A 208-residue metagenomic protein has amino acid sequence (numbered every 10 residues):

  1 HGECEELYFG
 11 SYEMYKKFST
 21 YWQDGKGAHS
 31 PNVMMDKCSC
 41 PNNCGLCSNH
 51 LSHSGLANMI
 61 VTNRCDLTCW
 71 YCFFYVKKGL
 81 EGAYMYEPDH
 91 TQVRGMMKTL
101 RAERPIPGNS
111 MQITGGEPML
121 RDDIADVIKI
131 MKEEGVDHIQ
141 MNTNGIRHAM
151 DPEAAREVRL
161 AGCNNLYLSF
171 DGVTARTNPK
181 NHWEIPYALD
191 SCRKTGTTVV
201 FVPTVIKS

Functional and structural regions predicted by a protein language model:
E3-S11, Y21-D24, S30-L160: Conserved alpha-helical substructure of the radical SAM core
G79-E81, T174-N178: A short acidic, helix-capping loop that chelates divalent metal ions and anchors anionic groups
T99, I130, E184-S191: Short, conserved SAM-binding segment of the class I
G115, T143-G145, L168-G172, F201-V205: A cross-domain feature marking catalytic cores of carbohydrate-active enzymes and several ubiquitous metabolic/repair
V136-D137, C163-N164, T195-T197: A short helix->loop->beta-strand "cap" motif at the edges of active sites that frequently abuts
M141, A175-T177, A188-S208: Conserved strand-turn element in the central/C-terminal portion of the radical SAM core barrel that lines
A155-V173: Non-cysteine beta-strand/loop elements that form the S-adenosyl-L-methionine
